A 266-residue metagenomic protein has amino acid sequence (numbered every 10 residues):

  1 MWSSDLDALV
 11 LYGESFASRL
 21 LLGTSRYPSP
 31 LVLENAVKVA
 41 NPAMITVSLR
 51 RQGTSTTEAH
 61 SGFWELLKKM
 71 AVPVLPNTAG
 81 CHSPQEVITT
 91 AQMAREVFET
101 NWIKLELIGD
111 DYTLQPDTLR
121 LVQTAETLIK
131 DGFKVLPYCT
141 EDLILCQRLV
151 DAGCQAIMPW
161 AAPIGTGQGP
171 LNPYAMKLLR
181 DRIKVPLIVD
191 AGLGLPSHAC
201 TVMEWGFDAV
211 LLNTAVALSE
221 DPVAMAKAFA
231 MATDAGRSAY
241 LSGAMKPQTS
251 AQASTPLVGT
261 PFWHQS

Functional and structural regions predicted by a protein language model:
S4-L11, L21, R26-V47, T56-V74 (+1 more regions): Alpha/beta enzyme core
F16: Short acidic-glycine-tyrosine-enriched beta hairpin
R50: Metallocofactor- and cofactor-centric catalytic cores in central/energy metabolism, strongly enriched
